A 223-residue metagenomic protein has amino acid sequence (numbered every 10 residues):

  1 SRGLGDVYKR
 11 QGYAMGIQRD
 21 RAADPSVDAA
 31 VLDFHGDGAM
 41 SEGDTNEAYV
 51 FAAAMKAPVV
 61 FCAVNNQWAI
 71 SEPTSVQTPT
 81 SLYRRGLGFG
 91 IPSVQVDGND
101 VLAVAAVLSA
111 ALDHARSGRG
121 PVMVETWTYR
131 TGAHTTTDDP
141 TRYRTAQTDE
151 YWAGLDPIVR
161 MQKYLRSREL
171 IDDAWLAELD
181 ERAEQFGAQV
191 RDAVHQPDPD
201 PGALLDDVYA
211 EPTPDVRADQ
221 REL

Functional and structural regions predicted by a protein language model:
S1-Y8: Short, small-residue-biased leader/transition segments that mark boundaries at the very start of proteins
K9-A188, D192-H195: Glycine-rich ThDP/TPP pyrophosphate-binding loop and its adjacent helix/strand module within ThDP-dependent enzymes
D200-L223: C-terminal intrinsically disordered, low-complexity extensions immediately downstream of enzyme catalytic cores
